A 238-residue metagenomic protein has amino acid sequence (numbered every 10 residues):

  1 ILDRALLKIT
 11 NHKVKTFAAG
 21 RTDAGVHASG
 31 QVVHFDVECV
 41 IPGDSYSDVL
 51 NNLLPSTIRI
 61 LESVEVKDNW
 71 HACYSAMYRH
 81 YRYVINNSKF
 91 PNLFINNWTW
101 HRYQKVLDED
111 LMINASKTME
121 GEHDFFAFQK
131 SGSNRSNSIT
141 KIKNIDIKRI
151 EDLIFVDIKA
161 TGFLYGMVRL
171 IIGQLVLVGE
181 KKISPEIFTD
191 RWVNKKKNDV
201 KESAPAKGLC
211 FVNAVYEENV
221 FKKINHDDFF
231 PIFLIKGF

Functional and structural regions predicted by a protein language model:
I1-F238: Structured-RNA-binding interfaces characteristic of tRNA pseudouridine synthases
